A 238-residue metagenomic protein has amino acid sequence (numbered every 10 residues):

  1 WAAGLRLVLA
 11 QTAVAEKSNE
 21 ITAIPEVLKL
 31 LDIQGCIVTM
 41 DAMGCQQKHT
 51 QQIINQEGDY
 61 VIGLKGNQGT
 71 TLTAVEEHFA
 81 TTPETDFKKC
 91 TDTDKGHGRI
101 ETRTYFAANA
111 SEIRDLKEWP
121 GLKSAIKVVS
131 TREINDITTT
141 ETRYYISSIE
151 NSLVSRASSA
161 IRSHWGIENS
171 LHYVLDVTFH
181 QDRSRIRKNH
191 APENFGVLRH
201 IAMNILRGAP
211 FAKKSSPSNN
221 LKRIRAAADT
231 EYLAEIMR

Functional and structural regions predicted by a protein language model:
W1-M40, C45-K48: Conserved, well-structured functional cores that handle cations and Mg-NTP chemistry
R6, I24, I37-C45, Y60 (+3 more regions): Short, conserved catalytic/metal-binding motifs centered on acidic residues
K29, G58, A80, E84 (+2 more regions): Generic secondary-structure signature for well-ordered alpha-helical cores
T50-G58: Short, surface-exposed basic-aromatic patches at helix termini and helix-loop junctions that form
I54-N55, E77-F79, A160-W165, F179 (+1 more regions): Short, solvent-exposed amphipathic alpha-helical segments in soluble enzyme and RNA/protein-processing domains
K65-S163: An anionic, glycine-rich sequence signature occurring as long contiguous blocks
K88, V174-R238: A short, flexible helix-boundary coil/loop motif
N151-R185: Short amphipathic alpha-helical "interface-anchor" segments enriched in bulky aromatics
